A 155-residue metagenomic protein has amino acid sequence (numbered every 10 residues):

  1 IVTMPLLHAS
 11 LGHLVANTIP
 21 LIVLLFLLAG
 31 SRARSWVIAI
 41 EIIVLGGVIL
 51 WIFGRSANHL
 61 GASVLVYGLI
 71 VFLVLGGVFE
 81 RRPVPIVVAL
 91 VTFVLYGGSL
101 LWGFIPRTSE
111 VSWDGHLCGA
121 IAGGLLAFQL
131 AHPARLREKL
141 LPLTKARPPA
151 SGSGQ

Functional and structural regions predicted by a protein language model:
I1-P149: A detector for small-residue-rich transmembrane helices and their helix-helix packing motifs
P149-Q155: Long, low-complexity, intrinsically disordered segments
